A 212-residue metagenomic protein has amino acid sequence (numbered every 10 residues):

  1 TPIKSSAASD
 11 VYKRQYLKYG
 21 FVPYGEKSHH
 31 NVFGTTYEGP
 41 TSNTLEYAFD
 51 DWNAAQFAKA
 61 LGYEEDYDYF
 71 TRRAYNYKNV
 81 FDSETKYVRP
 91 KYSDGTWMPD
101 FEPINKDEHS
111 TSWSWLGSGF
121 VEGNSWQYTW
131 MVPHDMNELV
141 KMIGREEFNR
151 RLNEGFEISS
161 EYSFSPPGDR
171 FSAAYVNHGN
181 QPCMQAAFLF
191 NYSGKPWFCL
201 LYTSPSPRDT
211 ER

Functional and structural regions predicted by a protein language model:
T1-A8, Y12, Y202-R212: Single conserved hydrophobic/aromatic residue that forms the stacking wall/gate of nucleotide- or nucleobase-binding
T1-P2, T44, F57, L189: Short alpha-helical segment immediately N-terminal to, or the first helix within, an HTH/HTH-like DNA-binding domain
P2, T41, G123: Charge-dense, low-complexity intrinsically disordered segments
S9-E64, Y69-N79: Active-site cavity-forming subdomains of large catalytic enzyme subunits
Q15, P23-Y24, S28, E146-R150 (+1 more regions): Alpha-helical multipass membrane-protein architecture
A48, W130, N180, P196-L200: Alpha-helix initiation and capping sites
A55, K59-C183, R208, R212: Catalytic cores of carbohydrate-active enzymes
V176, N180, M184-P196: C-terminal substrate/ligand-recognition segments
